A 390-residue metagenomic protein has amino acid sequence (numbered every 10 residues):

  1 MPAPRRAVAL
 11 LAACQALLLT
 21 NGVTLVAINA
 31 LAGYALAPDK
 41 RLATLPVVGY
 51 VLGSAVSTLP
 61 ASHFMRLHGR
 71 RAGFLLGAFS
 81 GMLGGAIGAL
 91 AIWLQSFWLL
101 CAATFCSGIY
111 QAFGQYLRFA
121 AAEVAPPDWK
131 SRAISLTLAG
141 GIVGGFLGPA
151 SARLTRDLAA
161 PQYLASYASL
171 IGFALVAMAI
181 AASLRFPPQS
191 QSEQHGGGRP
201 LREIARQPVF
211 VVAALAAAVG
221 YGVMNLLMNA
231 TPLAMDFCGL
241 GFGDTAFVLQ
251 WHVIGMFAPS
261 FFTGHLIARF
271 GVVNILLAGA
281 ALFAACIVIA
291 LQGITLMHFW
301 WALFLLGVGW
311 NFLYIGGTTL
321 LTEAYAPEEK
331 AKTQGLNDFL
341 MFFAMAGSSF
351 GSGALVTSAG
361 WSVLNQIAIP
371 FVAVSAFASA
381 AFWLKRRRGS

Functional and structural regions predicted by a protein language model:
M1-R5, F186-A214: Juxtamembrane intracellular "pre-TM" segments in multi-pass secondary transporters
A16, F97-A112, H298-F312: Hydrophobic core of transmembrane alpha-helices in multi-pass small-molecule transporters, especially MFS/SLC-type
N29, Q111-A125, F312-A326: Intracellular juxtamembrane helix-capping segments at the cytosolic ends of symmetry-related transmembrane helices
S57-R70, P259-V272, V356: Helix-to-loop junctions at the C-terminal end of transmembrane segments in multipass secondary transporters
F79-L94, L282-I294: C-terminal ends and interior cores of transmembrane alpha-helices in multi-pass membrane transporters/permeases
L94-L99, P127, L136-A182: Helix-loop-helix hairpin linking two adjacent transmembrane segments in secondary transporters
C101-A139: Cytoplasmic helix-loop-helix junction between adjacent transmembrane helices in 12-TM secondary transporters
I171-Q191, A378-W383: C-terminal membrane-cytosol helix-exit motif in multi-pass small-molecule transporters
